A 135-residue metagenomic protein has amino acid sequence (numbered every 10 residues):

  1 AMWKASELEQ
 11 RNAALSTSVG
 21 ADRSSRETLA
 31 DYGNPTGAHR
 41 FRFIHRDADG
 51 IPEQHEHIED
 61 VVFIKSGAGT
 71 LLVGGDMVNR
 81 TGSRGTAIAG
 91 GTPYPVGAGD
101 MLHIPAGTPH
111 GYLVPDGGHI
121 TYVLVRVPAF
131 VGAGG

Functional and structural regions predicted by a protein language model:
A1-P52, R84, G135: A short, N-terminal "cap"/entry segment at the start of jelly-roll beta-barrel domains of the cupin/DSBH fold
G37-V61, K65, V73-V78, A106: Conserved short histidine dyad/triad with adjacent acidic residue
Q54-E56, V114-G117: Short glycine/proline-enriched turns and hinge-like loops at secondary-structure junctions
A68-A98: A short beta-strand-loop-beta hairpin characteristic of the jelly-roll/cupin
G69-L71, M77-V78, L102, P109-G111 (+1 more regions): Solvent-exposed loop/turn segments at secondary-structure junctions within structured extracellular/periplasmic domains
G74-D76, P115, V125: Surface loops and adjacent helix of pleckstrin homology
P95-D116: Conserved metal-binding segment of the jelly-roll/cupin
G117-G134: A short hydrophobic beta-strand segment most commonly corresponding to one strand of the jelly-roll/cupin
